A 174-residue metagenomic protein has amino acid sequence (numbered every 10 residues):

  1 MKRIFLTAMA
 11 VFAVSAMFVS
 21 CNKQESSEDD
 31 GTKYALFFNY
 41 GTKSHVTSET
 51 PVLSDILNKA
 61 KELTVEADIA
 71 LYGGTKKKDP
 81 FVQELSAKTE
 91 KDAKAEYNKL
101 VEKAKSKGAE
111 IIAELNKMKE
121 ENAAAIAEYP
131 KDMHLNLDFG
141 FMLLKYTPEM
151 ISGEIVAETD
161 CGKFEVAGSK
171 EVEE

Functional and structural regions predicted by a protein language model:
M1-I4: Positively charged n-region of N-terminal signal peptides that target proteins for export
L6-T7, N98: General helical structural elements
A8-A16: Bacterial N-terminal signal peptides
F18-S20: C-terminal motif of bacterial Sec signal peptides marking the signal peptidase cleavage site
K23-K105, E110-N116, L144: Acidic/polar, low-complexity intrinsically disordered N-terminal segments immediately downstream of a Sec signal
A104-E174: Extracytoplasmic electrostatic interaction patches
